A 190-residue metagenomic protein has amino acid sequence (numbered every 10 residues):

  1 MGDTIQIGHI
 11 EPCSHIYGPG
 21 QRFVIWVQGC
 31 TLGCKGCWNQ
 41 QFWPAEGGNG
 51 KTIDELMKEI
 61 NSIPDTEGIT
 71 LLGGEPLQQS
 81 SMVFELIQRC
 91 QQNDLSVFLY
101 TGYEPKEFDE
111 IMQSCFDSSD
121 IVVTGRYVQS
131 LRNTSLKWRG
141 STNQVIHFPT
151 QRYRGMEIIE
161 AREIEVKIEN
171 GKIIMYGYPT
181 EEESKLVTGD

Functional and structural regions predicted by a protein language model:
M1-W26, K35, N39-A45, E165 (+2 more regions): N-terminal [4Fe-4S]-dependent radical SAM core
D3-G8, Q21-R22, N39-L99, P105-S114: Conserved Radical SAM active-site core
L77-Q91, R132-I173: P-loop/Walker A phosphate-binding loop and immediately adjacent motor/lid segment at beta-alpha junctions
T101-G102, G125-Y127: Short secondary-structure boundary segments
S114-D117, W138-G140: Short, conserved loop/helix-junction motifs that constitute active-site signature segments in enzyme catalytic cores
D120: Receiver (REC) domain switch/active-site residues of two-component response regulators
I173-D190: Radical SAM enzyme core and accessory elements
